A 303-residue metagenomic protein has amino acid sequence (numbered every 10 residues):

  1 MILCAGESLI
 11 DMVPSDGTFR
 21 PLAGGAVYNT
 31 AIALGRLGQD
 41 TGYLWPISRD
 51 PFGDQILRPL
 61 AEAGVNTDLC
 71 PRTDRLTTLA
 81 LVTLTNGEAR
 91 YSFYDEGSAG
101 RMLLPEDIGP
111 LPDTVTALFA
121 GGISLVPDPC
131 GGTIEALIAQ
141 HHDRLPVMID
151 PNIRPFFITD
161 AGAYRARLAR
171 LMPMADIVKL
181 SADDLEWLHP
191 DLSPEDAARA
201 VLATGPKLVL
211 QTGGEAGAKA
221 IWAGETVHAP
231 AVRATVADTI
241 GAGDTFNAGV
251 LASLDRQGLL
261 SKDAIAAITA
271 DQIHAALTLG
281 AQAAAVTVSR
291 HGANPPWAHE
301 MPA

Functional and structural regions predicted by a protein language model:
M1-N66: Glycine-rich phosphate/adenosyl-contacting loop at the front of the ribokinase-like
S8, A26, I123, P151 (+1 more regions): Active-site metal-binding loops of divalent metal-dependent hydrolases
I10, P14, R49, I153-P155 (+3 more regions): Short, glycine/acidic-enriched loop or turn micro-motifs at the edges of active sites
L34, S181, G243: Short, conserved phosphate/pyrophosphate- and ester-handling motifs at nucleotide-, phospho-/glycolipid
D40-I123, V147, A303: Conserved N-terminal subdomain of the carbohydrate kinase-like
A117, I123-R199, P206, A216-G217: Conserved beta-alpha-beta core of the PfkB/ribokinase-like small-molecule kinase fold
P190-A303: Conserved phosphate-binding/catalytic region of the ribokinase-like
